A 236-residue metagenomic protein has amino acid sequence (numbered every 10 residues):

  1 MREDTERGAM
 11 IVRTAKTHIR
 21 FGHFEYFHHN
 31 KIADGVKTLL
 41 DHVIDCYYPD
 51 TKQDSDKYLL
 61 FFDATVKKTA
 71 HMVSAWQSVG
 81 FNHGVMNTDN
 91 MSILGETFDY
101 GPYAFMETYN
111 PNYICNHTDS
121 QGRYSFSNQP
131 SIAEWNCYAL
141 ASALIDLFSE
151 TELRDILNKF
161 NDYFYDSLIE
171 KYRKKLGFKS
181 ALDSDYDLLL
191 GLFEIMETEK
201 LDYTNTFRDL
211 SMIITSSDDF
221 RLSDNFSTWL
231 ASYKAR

Functional and structural regions predicted by a protein language model:
R2-H83, L94-L190: ATP-dependent phospho-/nucleotidyl transfer catalytic cores
T88-D89, I93: Catalytic-loop Lys-Pro-X-Asn motif of eukaryotic-like protein kinases
E150-R236: Helix-loop elements that line ligand-binding/catalytic pockets
